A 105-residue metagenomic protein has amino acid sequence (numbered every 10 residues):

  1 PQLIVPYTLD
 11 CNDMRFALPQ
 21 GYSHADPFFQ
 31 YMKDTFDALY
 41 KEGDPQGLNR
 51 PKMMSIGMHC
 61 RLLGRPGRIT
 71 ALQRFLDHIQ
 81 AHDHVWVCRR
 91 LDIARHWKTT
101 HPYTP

Functional and structural regions predicted by a protein language model:
P1-K41: A conserved mid-domain beta-alpha-beta active-site/ligand-binding segment of alpha/beta enzyme cores
D26-P105: C-terminal domain-boundary segment and adjacent tail
